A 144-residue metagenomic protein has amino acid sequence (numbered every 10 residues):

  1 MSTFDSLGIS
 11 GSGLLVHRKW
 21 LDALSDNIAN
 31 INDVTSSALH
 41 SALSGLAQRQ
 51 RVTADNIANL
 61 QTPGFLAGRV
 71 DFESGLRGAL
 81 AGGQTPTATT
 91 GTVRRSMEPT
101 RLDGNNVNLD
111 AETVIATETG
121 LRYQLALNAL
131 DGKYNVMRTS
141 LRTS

Functional and structural regions predicted by a protein language model:
M1-S144: Amphipathic alpha-helical polymerization modules
